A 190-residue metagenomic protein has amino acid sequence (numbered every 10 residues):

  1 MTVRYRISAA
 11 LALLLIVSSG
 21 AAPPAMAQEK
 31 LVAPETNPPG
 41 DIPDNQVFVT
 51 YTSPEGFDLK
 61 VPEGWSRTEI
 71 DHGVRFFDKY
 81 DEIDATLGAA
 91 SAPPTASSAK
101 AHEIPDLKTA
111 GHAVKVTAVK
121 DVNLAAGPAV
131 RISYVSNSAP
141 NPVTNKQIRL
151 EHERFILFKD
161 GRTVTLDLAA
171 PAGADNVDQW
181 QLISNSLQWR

Functional and structural regions predicted by a protein language model:
M1-L11: Bacterial N-terminal signal peptides that target proteins for export
V17-P24: C-terminal segment of classical bacterial N-terminal signal peptides
A25-N37: Ser/Thr-rich, Proline-interspersed low-complexity disordered segments
E29-V32, R67-T165, A169-A174, D178: Conserved polar/disulfide-associated segments of primarily extracytoplasmic proteins
T36-E69: N-terminal "mature-domain start" segment
I183-R190: Extracellular, beta-strand-rich glycan-interacting domains
